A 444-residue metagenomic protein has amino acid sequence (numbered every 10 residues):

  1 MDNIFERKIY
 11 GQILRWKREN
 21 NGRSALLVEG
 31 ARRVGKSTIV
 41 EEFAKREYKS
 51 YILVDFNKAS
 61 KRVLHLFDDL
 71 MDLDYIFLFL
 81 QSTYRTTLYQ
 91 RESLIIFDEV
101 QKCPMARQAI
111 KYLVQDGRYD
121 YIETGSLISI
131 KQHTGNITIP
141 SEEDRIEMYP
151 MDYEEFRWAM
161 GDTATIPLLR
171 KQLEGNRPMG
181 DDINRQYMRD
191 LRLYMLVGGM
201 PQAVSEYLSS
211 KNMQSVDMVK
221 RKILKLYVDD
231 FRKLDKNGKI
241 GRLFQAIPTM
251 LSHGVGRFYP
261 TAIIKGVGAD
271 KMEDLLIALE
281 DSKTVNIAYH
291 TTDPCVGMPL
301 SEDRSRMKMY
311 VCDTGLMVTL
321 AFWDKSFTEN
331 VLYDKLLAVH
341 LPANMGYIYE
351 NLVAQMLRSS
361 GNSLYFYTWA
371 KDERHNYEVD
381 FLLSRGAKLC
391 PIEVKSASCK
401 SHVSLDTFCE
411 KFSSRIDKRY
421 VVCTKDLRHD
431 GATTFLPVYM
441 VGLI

Functional and structural regions predicted by a protein language model:
D2-N3, K17-R18, S24, R33 (+3 more regions): A cross-kingdom feature that marks ATP-driven nucleic-acid transaction machinery
V28: Hydrophobic anchor at the beta1->P-loop junction of P-loop NTPases
K36: Conserved lysine of the Walker
E47-R62: Conserved catalytic segments around the Walker B and adjacent sensor/switch elements of P-loop NTPase domains
K58-R91: Short glycine-rich substrate-engagement loop in P-loop NTPases that contacts/grips substrate
I96, D120-S126, E147: Structural recognition of the conserved hydrophobic beta-strand(s) that form the central parallel beta-sheet of P-loop
Y112, S129-R145, R157-D162: Short regulatory helix/loop adjacent to the ATP-binding pocket of P-loop NTPases
G161-Y349, S363, R374: Interdomain hinge/linker elements that couple catalytic modules in large macromolecular machines
